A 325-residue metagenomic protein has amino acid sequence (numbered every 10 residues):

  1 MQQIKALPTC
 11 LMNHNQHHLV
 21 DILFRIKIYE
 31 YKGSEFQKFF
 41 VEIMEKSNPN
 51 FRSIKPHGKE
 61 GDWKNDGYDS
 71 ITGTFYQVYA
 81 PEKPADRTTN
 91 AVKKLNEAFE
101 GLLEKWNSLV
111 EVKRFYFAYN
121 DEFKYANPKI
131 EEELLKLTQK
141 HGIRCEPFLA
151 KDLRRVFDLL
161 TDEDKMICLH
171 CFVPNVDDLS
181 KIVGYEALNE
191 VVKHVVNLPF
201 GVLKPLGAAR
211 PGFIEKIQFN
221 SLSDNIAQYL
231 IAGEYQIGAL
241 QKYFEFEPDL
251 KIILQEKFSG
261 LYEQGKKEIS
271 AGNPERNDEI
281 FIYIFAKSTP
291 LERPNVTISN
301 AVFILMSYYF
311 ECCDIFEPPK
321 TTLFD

Functional and structural regions predicted by a protein language model:
M1-C10, R293, L323-D325: N-terminal soluble segments of membrane proteins
Q2, L11-P56: Acidic-basic catalytic patches of nuclease active cores, encompassing PD-(D/E)XK and other metal-cofactor nuclease
I4-T9, E100-E268: Acidic metal-coordinating catalytic centers involved in nucleic-acid phosphodiester chemistry
M12-N15, D69-S70, E104-W106: Short hydrophobic/aromatic-rich motifs at helix boundaries and adjacent loops
Q37-V41, E45-E100: Catalytic centers of nucleases
N50-H57, M166-I167, F258, M306: Generic preference for hydrophobic/aromatic residues in regular secondary structure cores
E245-D325: Extended, amphipathic alpha-helical scaffolds
